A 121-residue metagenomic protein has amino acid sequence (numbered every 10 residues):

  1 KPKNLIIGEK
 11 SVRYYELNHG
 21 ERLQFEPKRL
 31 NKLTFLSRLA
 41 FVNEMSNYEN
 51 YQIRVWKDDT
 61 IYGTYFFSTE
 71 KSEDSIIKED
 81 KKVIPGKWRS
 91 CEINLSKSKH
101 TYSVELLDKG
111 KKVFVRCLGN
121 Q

Functional and structural regions predicted by a protein language model:
K1-P27, F41-M45, F66, S72-V83 (+1 more regions): Glycan-recognition and processing domains
K10, N18-G20, L30, K97-H100 (+1 more regions): Tight coil/turn sites that cap or link beta-strands
F25-F35, D59-Y65: Conserved long hydrophobic alpha-helices within structured protein cores
R29-V42, V104-E105: A short beta-strand element within beta-rich, extracytoplasmic domains of secreted/secretory-pathway proteins
M45-R54: Short coil-to-beta strand junction motifs in C2/discoidin
K57-G119: Beta-strand-rich ligand-recognition modules
